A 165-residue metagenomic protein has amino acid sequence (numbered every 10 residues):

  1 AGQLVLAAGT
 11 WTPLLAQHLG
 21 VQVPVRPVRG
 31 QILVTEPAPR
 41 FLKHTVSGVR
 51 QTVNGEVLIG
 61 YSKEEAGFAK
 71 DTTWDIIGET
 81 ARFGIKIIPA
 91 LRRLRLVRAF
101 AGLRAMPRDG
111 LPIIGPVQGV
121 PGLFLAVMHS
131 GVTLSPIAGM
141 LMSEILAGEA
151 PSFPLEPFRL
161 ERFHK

Functional and structural regions predicted by a protein language model:
Q3, A8-G122: Active-site substrate-recognition segment that forms the wall of the catalytic cavity or substrate channel
K86-K165: C-terminal catalytic lobe of FAD-dependent flavoproteins
